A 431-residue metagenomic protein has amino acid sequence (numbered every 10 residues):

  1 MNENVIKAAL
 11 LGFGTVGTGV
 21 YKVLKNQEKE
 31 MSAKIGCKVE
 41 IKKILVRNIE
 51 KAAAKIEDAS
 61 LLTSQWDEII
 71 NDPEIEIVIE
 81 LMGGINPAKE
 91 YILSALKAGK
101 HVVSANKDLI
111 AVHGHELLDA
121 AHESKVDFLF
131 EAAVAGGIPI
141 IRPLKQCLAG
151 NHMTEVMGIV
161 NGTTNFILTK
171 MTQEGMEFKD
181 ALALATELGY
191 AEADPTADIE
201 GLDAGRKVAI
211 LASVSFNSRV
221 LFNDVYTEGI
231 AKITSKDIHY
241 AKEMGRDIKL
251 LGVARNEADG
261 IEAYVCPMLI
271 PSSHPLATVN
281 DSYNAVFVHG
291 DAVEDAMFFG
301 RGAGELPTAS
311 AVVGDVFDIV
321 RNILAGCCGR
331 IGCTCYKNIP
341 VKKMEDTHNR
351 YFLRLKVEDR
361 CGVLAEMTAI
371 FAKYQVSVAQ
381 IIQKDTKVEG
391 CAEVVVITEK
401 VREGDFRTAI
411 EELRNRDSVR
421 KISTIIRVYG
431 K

Functional and structural regions predicted by a protein language model:
M1-A98: N-terminal glycine-/serine-/threonine-rich beta1-alpha1-beta2 phosphate-ribose binding loop of Rossmann-like
L62-S64, I79-E80, V103-A105, F128-A132 (+2 more regions): General beta-strand structural signal in soluble alpha/beta enzymes
A88-A98, K107-K145: Rossmann-fold NAD(P)-binding glycine/threonine-rich loop
H101-V103, V378: A short hydrophobic/small-residue beta-strand
H122-D203, I210: Rossmann-like NAD(P)H-binding beta-loop-alpha module
M153-M157, N165-L168, T172, L184 (+5 more regions): Catalytic, metal-anchored helix/loop core of enzyme active sites in primary metabolism
D180-T278, Y283-A285: Substrate-binding/catalytic subdomain of NAD(P)-dependent oxidoreductase enzymes
V316-K431: A conserved regulatory-domain signal marking ACT and ACT-like small-molecule sensing domains and adjacent regulatory
